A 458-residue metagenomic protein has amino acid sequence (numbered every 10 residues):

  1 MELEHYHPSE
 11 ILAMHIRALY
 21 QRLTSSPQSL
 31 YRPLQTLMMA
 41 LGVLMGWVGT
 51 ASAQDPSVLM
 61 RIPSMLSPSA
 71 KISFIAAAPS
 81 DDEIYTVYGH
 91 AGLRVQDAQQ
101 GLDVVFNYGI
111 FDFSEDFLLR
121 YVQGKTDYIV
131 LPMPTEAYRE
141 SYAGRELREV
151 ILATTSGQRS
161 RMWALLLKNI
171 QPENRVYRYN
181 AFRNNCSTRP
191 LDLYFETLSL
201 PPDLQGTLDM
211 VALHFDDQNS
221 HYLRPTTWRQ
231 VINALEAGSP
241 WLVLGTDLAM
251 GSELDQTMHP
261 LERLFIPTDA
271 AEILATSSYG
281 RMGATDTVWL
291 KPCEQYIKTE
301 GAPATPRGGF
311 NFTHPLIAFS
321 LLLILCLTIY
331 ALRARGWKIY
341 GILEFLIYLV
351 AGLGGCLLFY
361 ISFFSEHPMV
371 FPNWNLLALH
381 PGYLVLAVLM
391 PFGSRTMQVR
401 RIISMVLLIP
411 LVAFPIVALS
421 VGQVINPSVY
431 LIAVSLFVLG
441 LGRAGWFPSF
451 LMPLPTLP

Functional and structural regions predicted by a protein language model:
L12-M38: Bacterial N-terminal signal peptides that target proteins for export
T36-W47: Bacterial N-terminal signal peptides
A51-A53: Boundary at the C-terminal end of the N-terminal hydrophobic targeting segment
V58-K71: Short, Gly/Pro- and small/polar-rich lid/capping loops
P68-R145: Glycine-rich catalytic cores of cysteine/serine-nucleophile enzymes that process amide/ester linkages in cell-envelope
P79-D82, R145-A153, P172-A181: Second-shell loop/turn segments in exported
T154-L167: A structural motif
K168-I403, L407-P458: Activation targets extended, charge/polar-rich intrinsically disordered C-terminal tails
